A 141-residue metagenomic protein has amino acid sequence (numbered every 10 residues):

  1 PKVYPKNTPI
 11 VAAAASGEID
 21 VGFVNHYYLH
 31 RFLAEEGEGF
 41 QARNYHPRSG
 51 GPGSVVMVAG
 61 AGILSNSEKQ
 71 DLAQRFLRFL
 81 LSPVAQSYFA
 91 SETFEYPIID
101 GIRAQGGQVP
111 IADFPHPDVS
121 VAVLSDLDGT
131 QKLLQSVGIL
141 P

Functional and structural regions predicted by a protein language model:
P1, E18, F32-G37, S65 (+3 more regions): Sec/Tat-exported extracytoplasmic proteins
P1-P47: Ligand-binding pocket segment of bilobal, Venus flytrap-like solute-binding proteins
P5-T8, F23, N66-D71, P83 (+1 more regions): Soluble non-cytosolic domains of exported or imported proteins
A12, S16, H30, Q74-R78 (+3 more regions): Solvent-exposed, polar/charged alpha-helical surfaces in well-ordered, non-transmembrane soluble domains, broadly
Y27-H30, S49-P52, E68, S82: Solvent-exposed loop/turn segments at secondary-structure junctions within structured extracellular/periplasmic domains
A42-G60, S67: Flexible, solvent-exposed loop/hinge segments that line or gate ligand/substrate-binding clefts
A59-D118: Mature extracytoplasmic/periplasmic domains
Q105-P141: Extracellular/periplasmic bilobal clamshell ligand-binding domains
